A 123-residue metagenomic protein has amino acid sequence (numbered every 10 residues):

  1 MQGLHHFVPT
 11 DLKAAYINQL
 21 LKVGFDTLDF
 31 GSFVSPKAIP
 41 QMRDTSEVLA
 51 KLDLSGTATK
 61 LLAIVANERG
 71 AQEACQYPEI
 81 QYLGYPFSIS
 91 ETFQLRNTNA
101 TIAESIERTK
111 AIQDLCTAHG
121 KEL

Functional and structural regions predicted by a protein language model:
M1-A14, T59-E68, Q94-I102: Active-site mouth loops of central-metabolism enzymes
M1-F30, Q41-E47, L54-A58: Conserved N-terminal beta1-alpha1 strand-loop-helix module at the mouth
M1-H5, G84-N97, G120-L123: N-terminal small/glycine-rich loop or linker at the start of catalytic domains across soluble metabolic enzymes
G3, D26-F30, T59-V65, Q81-Y85 (+1 more regions): Hydrophobic faces of well-ordered beta-strands that scaffold small-molecule active sites in alpha/beta enzyme cores
L20, A74, L83: Conserved, mostly hydrophobic/aromatic
D26-L52, Y85-T101: Glycine-rich, proline-tolerant flexible connector loops at the mouths of alpha/beta enzymes
A38-A63, E104-L123: Alpha-helix-loop-beta-strand connector modules within alpha/beta enzyme cores
A66-P78: Catalytic cores of alpha/beta
